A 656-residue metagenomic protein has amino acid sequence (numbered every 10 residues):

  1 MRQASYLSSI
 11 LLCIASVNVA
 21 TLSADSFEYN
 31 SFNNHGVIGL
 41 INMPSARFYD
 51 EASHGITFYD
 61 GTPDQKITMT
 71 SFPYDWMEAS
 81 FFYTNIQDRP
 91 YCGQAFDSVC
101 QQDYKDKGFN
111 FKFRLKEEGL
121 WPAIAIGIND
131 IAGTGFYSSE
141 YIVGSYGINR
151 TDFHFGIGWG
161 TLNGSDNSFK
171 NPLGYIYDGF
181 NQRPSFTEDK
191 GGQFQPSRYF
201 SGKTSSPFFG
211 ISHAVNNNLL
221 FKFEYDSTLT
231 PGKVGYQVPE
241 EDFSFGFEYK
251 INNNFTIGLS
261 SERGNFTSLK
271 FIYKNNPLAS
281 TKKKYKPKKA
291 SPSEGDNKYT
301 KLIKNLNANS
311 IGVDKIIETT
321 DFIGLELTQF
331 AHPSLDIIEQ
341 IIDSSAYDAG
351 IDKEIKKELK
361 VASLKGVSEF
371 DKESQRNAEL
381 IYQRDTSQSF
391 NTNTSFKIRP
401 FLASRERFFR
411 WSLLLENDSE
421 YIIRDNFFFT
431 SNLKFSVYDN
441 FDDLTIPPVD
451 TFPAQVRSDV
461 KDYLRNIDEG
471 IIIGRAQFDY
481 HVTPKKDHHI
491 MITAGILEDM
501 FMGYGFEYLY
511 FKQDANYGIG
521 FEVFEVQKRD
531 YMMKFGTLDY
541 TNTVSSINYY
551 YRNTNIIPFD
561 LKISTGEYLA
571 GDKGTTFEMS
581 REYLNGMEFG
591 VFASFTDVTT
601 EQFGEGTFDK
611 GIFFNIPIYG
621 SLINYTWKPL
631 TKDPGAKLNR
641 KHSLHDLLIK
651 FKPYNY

Functional and structural regions predicted by a protein language model:
S8-N18: Bacterial N-terminal signal peptides
A24-F136, I148-N149, T161, Q195-P196 (+8 more regions): Transmembrane beta-barrel domains of Gram-negative outer membranes and organellar outer membranes
F27, G191-Q195, Y199, K250-I257 (+7 more regions): Flexible, glycine-rich linker and terminal segments associated with outer-membrane beta-barrel/transport systems
R47, Q65-T84, D106-E118, S138-W159 (+13 more regions): Feature captures outer-membrane beta-barrel proteins of Gram-negative bacteria and organelles
H54-I56, D321-Q329: Short, aliphatic-rich beta-strand segments
Y59-G61, T84-I86, G127-I131, G158-G160 (+12 more regions): Outer-membrane beta-barrel pore domains and translocons
D60-T62, C100-D106, G133-Y137, F200-T204 (+10 more regions): Transmembrane beta-barrel outer-membrane domains
D152-S244, F427-D439, I446-P448, F478 (+3 more regions): Outer-membrane beta-barrel transmembrane domain signature
